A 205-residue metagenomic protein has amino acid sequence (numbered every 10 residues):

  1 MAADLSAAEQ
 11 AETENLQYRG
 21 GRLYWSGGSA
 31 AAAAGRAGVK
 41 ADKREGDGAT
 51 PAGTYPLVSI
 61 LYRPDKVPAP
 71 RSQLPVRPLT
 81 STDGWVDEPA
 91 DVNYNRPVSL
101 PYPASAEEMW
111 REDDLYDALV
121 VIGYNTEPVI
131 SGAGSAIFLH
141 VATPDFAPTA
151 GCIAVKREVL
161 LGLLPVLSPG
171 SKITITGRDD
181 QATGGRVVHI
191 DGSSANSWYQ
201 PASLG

Functional and structural regions predicted by a protein language model:
M1-T149, L160-G205: Cell wall/extracellular polymer interaction/catalysis modules
C152: Short cysteine clusters
V155: A conserved hydrophobic position in a structured secondary element of the catalytic/binding core that shapes
